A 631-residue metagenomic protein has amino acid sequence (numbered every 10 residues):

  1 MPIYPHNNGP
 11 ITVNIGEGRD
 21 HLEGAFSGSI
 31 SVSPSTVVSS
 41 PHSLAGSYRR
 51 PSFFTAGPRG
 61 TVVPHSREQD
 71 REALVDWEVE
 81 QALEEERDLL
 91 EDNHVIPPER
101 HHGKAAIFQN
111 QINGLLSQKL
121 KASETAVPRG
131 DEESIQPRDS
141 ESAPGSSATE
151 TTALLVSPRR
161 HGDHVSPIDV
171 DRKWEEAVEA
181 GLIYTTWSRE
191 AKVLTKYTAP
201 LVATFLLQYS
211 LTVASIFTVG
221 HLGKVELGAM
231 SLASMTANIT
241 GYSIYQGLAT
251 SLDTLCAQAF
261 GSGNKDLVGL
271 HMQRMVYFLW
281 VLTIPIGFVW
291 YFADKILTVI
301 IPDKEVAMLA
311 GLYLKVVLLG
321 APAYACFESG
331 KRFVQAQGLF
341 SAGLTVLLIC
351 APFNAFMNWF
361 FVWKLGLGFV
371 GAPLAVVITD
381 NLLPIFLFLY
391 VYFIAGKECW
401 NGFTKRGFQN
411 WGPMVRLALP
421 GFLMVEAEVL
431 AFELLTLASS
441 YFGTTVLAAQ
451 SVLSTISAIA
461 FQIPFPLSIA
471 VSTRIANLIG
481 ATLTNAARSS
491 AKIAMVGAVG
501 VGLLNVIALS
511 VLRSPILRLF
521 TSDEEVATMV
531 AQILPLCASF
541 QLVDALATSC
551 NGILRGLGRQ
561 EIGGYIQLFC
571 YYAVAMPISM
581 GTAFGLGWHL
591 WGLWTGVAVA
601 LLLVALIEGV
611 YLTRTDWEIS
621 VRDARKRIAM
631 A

Functional and structural regions predicted by a protein language model:
H6-T198, C256-G320, F356, K364-L419 (+2 more regions): Short alpha-helical transmembrane segments in multi-pass integral membrane proteins
A199-T250, Y324, G412-N477, A498-N505 (+3 more regions): Transmembrane helix-bundle signature of multi-pass secondary active exporters and lipid flippases
V213, H221-K224, A259-S262, A336-Q337 (+5 more regions): Helix-loop interface residues and adjacent transmembrane-helix termini in multi-pass membrane transporters, primarily
V213-F217, F288, K295, S329-F333 (+10 more regions): Alpha-helical transmembrane segments of multipass membrane proteins
L227-I284, F327-Q335, F340, Q450-I507 (+2 more regions): Small-residue-rich hydrophobic transmembrane alpha-helices
L279, F333-W359, V370-V377, L467 (+4 more regions): Alpha-helical transmembrane segments of multi-pass membrane transporters/permeases
V316, A323-E328, V346-A355: Transmembrane alpha-helical segments of multi-pass small-molecule transport proteins
